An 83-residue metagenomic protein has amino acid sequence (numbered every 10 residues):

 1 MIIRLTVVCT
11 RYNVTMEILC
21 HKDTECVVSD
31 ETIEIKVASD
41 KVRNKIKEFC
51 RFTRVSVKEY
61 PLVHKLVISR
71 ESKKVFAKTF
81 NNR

Functional and structural regions predicted by a protein language model:
M1-R83: Thiolate-centered catalytic microenvironments shared by cysteine-dependent enzyme domains
